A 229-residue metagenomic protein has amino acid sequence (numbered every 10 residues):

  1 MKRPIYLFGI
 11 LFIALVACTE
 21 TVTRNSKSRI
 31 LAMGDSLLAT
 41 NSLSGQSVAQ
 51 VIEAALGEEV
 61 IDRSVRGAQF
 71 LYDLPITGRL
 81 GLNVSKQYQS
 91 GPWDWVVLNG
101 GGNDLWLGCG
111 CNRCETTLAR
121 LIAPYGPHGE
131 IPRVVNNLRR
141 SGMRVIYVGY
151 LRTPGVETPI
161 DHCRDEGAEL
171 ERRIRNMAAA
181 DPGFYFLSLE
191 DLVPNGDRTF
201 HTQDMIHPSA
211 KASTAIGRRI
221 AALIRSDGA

Functional and structural regions predicted by a protein language model:
M1-V16: Sec-dependent bacterial lipoprotein signal peptides
T19-T21: Bacterial signal peptide processing site
K27-L31, L37-G129: Conserved SGNH/GDSL esterase-like catalytic core that processes O-acyl groups on lipids and polysaccharides
M33-G34, V148: Short hydrophobic segments within beta-strands
E53-A54, R139, A179: Anion (oxyanion) recognition and catalysis
V84-S85, I131-V135, E171: Generic structural signal for well-ordered alpha-helices, preferentially at hydrophobic/aromatic core positions
N99-N103, V134-G167: Active-site segments of SGNH/GDSL-like serine hydrolases that catalyze O-acetyl group transfer/hydrolysis on lipids
Y150-A229: Catalytic His-Asp segment of secreted/periplasmic serine-dependent ester chemistry enzymes
